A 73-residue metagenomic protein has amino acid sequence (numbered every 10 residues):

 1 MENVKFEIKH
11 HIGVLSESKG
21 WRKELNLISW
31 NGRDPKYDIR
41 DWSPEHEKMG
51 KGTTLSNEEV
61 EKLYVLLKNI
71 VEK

Functional and structural regions predicted by a protein language model:
M1-K73: Positively charged, low-complexity terminal tracts and the immediately adjacent first secondary-structure elements
